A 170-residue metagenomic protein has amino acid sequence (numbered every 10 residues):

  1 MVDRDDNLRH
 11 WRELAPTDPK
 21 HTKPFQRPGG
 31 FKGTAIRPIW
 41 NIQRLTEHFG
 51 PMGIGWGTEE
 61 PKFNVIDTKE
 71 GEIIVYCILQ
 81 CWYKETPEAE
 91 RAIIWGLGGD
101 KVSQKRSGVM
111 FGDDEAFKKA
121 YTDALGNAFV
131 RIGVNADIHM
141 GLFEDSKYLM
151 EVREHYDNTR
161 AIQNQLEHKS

Functional and structural regions predicted by a protein language model:
M1-D6, L149-S170: Interfaces that engage single-stranded nucleic acids at replication/repair/recombination sites
M1-I42: N-terminal, Lys/Arg- and Ser/Thr-rich interaction peptides
V2-D5, R12, T17, G71 (+3 more regions): Intrinsic disorder/low-complexity signal
N41-Y156: Positively charged, aromatic-enriched nucleic acid-contacting surfaces
